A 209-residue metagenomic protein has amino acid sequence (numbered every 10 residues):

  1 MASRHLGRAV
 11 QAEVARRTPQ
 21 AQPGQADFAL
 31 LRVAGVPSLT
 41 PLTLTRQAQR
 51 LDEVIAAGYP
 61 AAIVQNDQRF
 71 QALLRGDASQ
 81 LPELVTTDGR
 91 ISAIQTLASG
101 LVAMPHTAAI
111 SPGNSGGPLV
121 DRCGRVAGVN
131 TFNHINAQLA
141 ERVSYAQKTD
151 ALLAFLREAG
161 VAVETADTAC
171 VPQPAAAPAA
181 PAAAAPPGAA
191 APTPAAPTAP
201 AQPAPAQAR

Functional and structural regions predicted by a protein language model:
M1-D67, G100-A103, G160-T168: Conserved active-site neighborhood of the chymotrypsin/trypsin-like protease fold
M1-Q22, G58, T86, A93 (+6 more regions): Proteins with a high burden of low-complexity, intrinsically disordered sequence enriched in S/T/G/P/A and R, requiring
A26-P41, D67-G160: Active-site region of chymotrypsin-like
T45, R50, V54, L139-Q147 (+1 more regions): Hydrophobic transmembrane alpha-helix bundles
E164-R209: Compositionally biased, proline/threonine/alanine/serine-rich low-complexity intrinsically disordered stretches
